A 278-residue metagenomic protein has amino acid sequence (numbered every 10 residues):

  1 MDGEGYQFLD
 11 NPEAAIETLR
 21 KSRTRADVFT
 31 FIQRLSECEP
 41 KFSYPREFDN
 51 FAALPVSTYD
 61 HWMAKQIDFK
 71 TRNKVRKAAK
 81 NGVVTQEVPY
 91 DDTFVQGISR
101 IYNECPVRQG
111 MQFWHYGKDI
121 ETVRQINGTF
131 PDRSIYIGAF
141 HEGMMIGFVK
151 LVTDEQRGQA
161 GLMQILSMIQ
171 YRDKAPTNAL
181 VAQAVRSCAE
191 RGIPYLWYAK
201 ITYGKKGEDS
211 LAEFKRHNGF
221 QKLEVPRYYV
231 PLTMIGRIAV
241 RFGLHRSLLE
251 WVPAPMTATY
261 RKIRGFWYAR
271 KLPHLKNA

Functional and structural regions predicted by a protein language model:
M1, F42-H61, Y195-A278: Active-site/acyl-donor-binding loops of N-acyltransferases
M1, Q33-P40, P45-E47, L54-D173 (+1 more regions): A conserved beta-strand-loop-helix scaffold within acyl/acetyltransferase catalytic domains
M1-R20, F113-E121: N-terminal charged segments
Y6-L9, M168-N178: Conserved glycine-rich acetyl-CoA-binding loop
P12-N50: Non-catalytic accessory segments adjacent to catalytic cores
E13-R20, V75, V123-N127, A212-K215: Short amphipathic alpha-helical segments and helix-helix/interface helices
E13-R25, A179-Y195: Conserved acyl-CoA
D27-F29, A160, L196: Hydrophobic residues within beta-strands of alpha/beta enzymes
